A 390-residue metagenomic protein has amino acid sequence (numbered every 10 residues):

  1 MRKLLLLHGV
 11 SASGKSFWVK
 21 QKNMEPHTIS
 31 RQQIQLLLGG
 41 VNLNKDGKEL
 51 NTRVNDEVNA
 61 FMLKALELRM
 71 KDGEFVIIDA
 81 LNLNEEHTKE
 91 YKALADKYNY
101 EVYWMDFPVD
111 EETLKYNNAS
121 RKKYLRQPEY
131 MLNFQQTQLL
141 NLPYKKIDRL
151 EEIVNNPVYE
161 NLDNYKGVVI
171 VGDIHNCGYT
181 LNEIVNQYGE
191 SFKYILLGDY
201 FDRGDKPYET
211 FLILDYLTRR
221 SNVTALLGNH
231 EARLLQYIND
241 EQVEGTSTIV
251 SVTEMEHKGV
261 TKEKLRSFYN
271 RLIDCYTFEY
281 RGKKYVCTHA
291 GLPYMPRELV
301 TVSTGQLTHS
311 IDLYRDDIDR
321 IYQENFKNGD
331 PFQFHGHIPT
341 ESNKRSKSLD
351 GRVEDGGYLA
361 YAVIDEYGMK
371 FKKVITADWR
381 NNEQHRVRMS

Functional and structural regions predicted by a protein language model:
R2-H8, S13, H27, D46 (+1 more regions): Conserved GTP-binding G-domain of TRAFAC-class P-loop NTPases and closely related GTPase folds
S16-E74, E112-K115: Conserved substrate/cofactor phosphate-moiety recognition/catalytic segment in nucleotide-dependent phosphotransferases
L37, N82-K123: ATP-dependent NMP and nucleoside kinases share a basic, alpha-helical "lid"
R53-V102: Glycine-rich phosphate-binding loop used to anchor ATP phosphates in small-molecule kinases, encompassing both
R126-Y130, R203-F278, G282-Y285, P293-Y294 (+1 more regions): Active-site neighborhood of divalent metal-dependent phosphoester bond hydrolases
E152-I213: N-terminal active-site segment of His-dependent metallophosphoesterases
H175-Y179, D202-D205, H230-L235, P293-M295 (+3 more regions): Active-site environment of divalent metal-dependent phosphoester hydrolases
D317-A377: Conserved beta-sheet core of the metallophosphoesterase superfamily
